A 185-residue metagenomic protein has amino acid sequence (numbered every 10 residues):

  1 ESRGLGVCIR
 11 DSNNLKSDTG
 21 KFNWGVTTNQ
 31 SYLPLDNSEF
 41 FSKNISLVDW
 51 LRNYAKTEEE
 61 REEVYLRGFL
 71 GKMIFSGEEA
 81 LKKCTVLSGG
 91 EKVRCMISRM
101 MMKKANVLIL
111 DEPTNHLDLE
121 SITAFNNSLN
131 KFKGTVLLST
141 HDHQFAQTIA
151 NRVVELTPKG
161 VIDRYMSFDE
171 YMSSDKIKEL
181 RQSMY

Functional and structural regions predicted by a protein language model:
E1-R3, R10-Y185: ABC ATP-binding cassette signature C-motif
